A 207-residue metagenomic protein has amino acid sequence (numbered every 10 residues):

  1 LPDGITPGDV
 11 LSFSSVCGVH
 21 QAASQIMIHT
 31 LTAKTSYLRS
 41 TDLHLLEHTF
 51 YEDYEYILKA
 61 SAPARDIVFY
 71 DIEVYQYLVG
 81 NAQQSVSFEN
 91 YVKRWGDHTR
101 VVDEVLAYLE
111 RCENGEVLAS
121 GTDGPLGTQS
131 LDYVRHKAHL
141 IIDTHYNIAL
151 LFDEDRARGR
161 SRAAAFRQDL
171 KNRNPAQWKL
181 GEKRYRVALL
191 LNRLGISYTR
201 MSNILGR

Functional and structural regions predicted by a protein language model:
L1-Y70, Y75-K93: Donor-binding/catalytic cores of nucleotide-activated saccharide and glycerol-phosphate transferases/polymerases
H48, E89-G96, P125, Q129-D132: Short, solvent-exposed segments of well-ordered alpha helices
I57, H98, R135-A138: Short runs of predominantly hydrophobic/aromatic residues within well-ordered alpha helices that form helix-helix
E73-N81, S87-G115, I141-N174: Catalytic core of nucleotide-sugar-dependent glycosyltransferases
S120-N147: Amphipathic alpha-helical protein-interaction segments enriched in hydrophobic
A149-R207: Membrane-interface aromatic/basic loop that binds lipid-linked glycans or pyrophosphate carriers, typified by
